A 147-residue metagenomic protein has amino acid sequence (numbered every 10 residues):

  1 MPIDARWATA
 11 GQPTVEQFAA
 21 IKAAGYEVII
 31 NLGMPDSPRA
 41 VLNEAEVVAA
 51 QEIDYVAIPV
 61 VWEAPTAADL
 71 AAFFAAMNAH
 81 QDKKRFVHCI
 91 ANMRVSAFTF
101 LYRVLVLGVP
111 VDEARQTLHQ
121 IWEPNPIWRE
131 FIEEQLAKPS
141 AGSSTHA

Functional and structural regions predicted by a protein language model:
M1-F86, A97-A147: Cys-dependent protein tyrosine phosphatase-like superfamily
C89: Short cysteine clusters
N92: Substrate/cofactor-recognition hotspot
